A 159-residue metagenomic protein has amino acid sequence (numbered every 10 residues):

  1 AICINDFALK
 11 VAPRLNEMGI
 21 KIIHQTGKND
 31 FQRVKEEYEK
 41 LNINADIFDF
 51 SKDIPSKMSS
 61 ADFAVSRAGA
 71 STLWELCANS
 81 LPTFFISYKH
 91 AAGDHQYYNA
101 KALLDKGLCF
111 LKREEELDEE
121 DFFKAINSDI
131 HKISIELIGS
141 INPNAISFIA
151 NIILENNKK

Functional and structural regions predicted by a protein language model:
A1-F63, Y97-A100, K112-D121: Donor-nucleotide binding loops and adjacent catalytic segments primarily of GT-B fold Leloir glycosyltransferases
P55, L73-L81, K101: Short alpha-helical segment that forms part of, or immediately flanks, the ligand-binding pocket in carbohydrate-active
S59-S60, A78, F85, D105: Flexible glycine/serine/alanine-rich "lid" or loop that lines and gates the nucleotide-sugar donor pocket in diverse
S59-T72, L81: Acidic donor-binding loop of glycosyltransferase active sites
S66, P82-G93: Short hydrophobic beta-strand element within catalytic cores of glycosyltransferases and related nucleotide-activated
S80, Y97-C109: Acidic, glycine-centered active-site loop in nucleotide-sugar glycosyltransferases
K106-K132: C-terminal "capping" alpha-helix adjacent to the active site of nucleotide-linked donor transferases in cell-envelope
A125-I130, N142-K159: C-terminal alpha-helical cap of glycosyltransferases
